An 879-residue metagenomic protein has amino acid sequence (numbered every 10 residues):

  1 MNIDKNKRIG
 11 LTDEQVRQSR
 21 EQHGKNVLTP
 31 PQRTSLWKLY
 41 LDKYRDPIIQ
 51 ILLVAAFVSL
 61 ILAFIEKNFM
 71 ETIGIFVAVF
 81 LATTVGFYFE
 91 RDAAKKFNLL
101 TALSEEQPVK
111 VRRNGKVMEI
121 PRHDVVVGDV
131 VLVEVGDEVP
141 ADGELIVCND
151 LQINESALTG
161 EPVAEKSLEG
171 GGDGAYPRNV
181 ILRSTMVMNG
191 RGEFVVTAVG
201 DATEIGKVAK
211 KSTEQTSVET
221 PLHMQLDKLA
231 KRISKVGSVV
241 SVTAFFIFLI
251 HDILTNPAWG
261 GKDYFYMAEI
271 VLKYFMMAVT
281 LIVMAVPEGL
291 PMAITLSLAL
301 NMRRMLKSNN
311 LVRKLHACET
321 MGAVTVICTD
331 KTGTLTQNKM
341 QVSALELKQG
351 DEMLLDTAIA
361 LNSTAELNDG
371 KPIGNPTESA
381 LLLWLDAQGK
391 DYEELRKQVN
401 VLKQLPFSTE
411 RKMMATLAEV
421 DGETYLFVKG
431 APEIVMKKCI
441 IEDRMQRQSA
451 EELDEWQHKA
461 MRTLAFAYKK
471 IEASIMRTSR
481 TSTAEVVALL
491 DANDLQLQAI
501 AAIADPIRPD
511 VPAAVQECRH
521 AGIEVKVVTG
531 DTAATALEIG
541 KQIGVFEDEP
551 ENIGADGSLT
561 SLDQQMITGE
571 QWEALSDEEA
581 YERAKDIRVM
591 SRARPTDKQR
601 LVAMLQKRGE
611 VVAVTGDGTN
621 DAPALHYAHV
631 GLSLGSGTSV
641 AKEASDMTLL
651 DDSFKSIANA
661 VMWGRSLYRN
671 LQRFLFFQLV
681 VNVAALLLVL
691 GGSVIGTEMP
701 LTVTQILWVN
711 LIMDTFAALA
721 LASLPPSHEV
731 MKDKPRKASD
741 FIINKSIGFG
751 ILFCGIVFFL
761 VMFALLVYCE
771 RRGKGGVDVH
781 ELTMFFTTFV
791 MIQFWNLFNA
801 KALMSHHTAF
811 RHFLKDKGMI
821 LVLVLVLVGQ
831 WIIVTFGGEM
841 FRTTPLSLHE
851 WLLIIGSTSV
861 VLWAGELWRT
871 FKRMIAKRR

Functional and structural regions predicted by a protein language model:
M1-P735, D740-I743, I756, R771 (+2 more regions): Conserved cytosolic headpiece of P-type ATPases
M713, F758-F759, T783-F798: Generic alpha-helical transmembrane segments
F749-L765, M791: Alpha-helical transmembrane segments of multi-pass integral membrane proteins
V767-Y768, R772-G773, V777: Long hydrophobic segments that form regular secondary structure
D778-L782: Transmembrane alpha-helix entry/boundary detector in multi-pass membrane proteins
